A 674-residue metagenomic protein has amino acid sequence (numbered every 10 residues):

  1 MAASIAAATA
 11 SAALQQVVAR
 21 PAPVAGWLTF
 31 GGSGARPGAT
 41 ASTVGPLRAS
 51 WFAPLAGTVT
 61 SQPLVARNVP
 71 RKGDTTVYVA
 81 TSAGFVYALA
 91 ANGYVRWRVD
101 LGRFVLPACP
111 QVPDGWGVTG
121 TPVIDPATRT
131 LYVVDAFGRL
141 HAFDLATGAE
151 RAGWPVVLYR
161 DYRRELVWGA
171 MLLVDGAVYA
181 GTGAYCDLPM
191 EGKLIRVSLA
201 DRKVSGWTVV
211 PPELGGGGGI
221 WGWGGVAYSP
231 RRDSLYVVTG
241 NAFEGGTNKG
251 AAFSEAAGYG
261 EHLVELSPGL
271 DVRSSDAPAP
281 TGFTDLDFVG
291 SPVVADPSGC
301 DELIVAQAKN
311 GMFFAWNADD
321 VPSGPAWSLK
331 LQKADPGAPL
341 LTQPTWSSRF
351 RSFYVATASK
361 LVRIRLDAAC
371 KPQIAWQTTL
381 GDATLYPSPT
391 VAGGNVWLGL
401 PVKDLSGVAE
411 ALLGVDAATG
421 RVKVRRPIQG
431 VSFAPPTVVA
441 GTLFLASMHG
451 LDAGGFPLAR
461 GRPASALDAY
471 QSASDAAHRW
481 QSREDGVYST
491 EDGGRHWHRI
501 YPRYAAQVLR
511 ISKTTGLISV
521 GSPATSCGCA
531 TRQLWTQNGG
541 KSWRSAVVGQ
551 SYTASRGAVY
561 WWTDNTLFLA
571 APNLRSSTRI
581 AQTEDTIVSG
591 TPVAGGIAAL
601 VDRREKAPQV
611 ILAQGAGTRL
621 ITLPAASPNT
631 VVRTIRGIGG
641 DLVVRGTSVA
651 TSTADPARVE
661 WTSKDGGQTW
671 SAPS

Functional and structural regions predicted by a protein language model:
M1-A13: Secretory targeting and sorting signals
V17-A25, F30, P37-V59, A66-V79 (+9 more regions): Extracytoplasmic/lumenal domain signature
T40, G461-Y501, A506-K513: N-terminal "mature head" segments of proteins
S61, G120, R164-G169, G224 (+10 more regions): Repeated scaffold domains used in trafficking and secretory/extracellular systems, primarily beta-propellers
G73, A127, D175, S347-F350 (+9 more regions): Short, solvent-exposed coil/turn segments at beta-strand boundaries
V77-V79, Y132-V133, L303-A306, S352-V355 (+7 more regions): Short beta-strand elements that form the blades of beta-propeller/WD-repeat-like and other beta-sheet-rich scaffold
G420, T490-E491, T536-Q537, L569-A571 (+2 more regions): Conserved Ser/Thr-centered positions that define the repeating blades of beta-propeller domains
A459-A464, R495-R503, N538-V548, R575-T583 (+2 more regions): Trp- and S/T/G-rich repeat-edge/linker motifs of beta-rich repeat architectures
